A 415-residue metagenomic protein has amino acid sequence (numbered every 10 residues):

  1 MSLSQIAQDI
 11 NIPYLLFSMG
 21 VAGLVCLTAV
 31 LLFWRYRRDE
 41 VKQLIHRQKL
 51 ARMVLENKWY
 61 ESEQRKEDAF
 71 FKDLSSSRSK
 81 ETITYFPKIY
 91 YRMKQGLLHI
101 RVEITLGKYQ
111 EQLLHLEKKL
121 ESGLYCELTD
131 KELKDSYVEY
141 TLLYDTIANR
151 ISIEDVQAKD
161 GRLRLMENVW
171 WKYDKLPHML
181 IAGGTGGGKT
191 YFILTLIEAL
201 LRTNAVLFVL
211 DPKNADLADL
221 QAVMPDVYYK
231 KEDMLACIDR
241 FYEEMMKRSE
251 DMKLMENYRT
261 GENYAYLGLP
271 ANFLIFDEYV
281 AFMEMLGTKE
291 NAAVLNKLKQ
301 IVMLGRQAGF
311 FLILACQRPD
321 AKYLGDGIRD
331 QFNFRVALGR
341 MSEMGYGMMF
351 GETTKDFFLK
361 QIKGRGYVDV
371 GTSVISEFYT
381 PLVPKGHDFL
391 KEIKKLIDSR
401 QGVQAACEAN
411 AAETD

Functional and structural regions predicted by a protein language model:
M1-E40, H99, I151-L254, P270-F273 (+6 more regions): P-loop NTPase catalytic phosphate-binding loop
D39-R164: N-terminal "pre-motor" subdomain/linker immediately upstream of P-loop NTPase catalytic cores
E244, Y258-L267: Conserved alpha-helical scaffold flanking the Walker A/P-loop in AAA+ ATPase domains
L254-G261, A406-N410: Short, flexible loop/turn segments with low-complexity composition
G345-Y346: Surface-exposed substrate-engagement region within the catalytic domains of secreted or surface-exposed extracellular
T354-T372: Conserved C-terminal "switch" segment of AAA+ ATPases
G366-Y379, V383-L390: Structured C-terminal subdomain patch of bacterial secreted/periplasmic proteins
